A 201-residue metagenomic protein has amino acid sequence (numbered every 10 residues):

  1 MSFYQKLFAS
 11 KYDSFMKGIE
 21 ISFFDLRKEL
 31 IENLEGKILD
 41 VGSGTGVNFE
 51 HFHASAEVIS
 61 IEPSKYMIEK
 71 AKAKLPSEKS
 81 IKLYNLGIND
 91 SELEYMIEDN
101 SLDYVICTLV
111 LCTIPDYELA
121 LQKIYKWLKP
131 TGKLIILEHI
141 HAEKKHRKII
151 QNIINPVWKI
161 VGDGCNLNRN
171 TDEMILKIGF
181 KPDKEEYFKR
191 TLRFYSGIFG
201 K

Functional and structural regions predicted by a protein language model:
M1-E35, V47-N48, M67-K70, W158: Conserved class I S-adenosyl-L-methionine
F15-I19, L137-K189, F194-Y195: C-terminal alpha-helical "lid/dimerization" subdomain adjacent to the S-adenosyl-L-methionine
L39-L93: Class I SAM-dependent methyltransferase SAM/SAH-binding core
E57, T131-K133: Short glycine-centered segments of the SAM/dcSAM-binding site in methyltransferase folds
N89-V105: A short acidic, Gly/Pro-enriched loop at the edge of an enzyme's catalytic core that lines a small-molecule cofactor
D103-D116: A short SAM/SAH-binding and catalytic strip from SAM-dependent methyltransferases
E118-P130: A short glycine-rich, Lys/Arg-flanked "PGG" loop and its adjoining helix->strand segment in the class I
S196-K201: C-terminal lobe and adjacent flexible extensions of AdoMet/dcAdoMet transferase-like proteins
